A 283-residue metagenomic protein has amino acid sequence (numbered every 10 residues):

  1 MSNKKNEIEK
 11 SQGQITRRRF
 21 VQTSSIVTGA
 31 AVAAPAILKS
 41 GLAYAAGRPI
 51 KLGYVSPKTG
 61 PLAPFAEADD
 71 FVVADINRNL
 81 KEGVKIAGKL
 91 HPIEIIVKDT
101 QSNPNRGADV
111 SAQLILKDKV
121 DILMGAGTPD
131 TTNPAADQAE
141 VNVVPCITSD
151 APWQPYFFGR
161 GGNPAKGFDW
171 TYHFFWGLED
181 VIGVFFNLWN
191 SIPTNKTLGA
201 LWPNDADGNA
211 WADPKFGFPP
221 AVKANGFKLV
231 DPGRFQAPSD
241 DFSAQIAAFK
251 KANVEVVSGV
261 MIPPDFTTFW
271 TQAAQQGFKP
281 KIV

Functional and structural regions predicted by a protein language model:
M1-R19: N-terminal secretory signal peptides
G13-R19, A30-G47: N-terminal twin-arginine translocation
L42-Y54, I86-P92, N190-K196: Immediate post-signal peptide segment of exported/extracytoplasmic ligand-binding proteins
P49-D70, G127, T197-P203: Short beta-strand segments enriched in small/hydrophobic residues
P64-F71, V84-G161, F174, F235-F242 (+3 more regions): Beta-alpha junction/loop-to-helix N-cap segments that form part of ligand/metal-binding clefts
D70-R78: Short catalytic helix/loop segments, enriched in acidic residues and glycine and frequently bearing histidine
N105, V120-G233, K281-V283: Extracytoplasmic ligand/sensor domains, especially the bilobed periplasmic-binding protein
P214-V283: Extracellular/periplasmic bilobed ligand-binding domains
